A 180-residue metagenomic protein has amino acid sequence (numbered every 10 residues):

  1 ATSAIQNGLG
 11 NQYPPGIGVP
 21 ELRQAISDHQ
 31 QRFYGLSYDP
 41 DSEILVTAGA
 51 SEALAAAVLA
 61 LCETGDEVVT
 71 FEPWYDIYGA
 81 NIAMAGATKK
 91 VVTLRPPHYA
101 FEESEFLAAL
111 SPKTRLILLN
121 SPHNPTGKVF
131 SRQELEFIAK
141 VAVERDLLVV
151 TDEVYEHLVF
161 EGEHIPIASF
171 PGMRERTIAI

Functional and structural regions predicted by a protein language model:
A1-G49, A56, E105: N-terminal small-domain helix-loop-helix segment of the aminotransferase-like
A50-S51, Y75, S121-N124: Short glycine-rich anion-binding loops that position phosphate/pyrophosphate groups of nucleotides and phosphorylated
A60-I82: Conserved PLP-anchoring active-site segment centered on the Schiff-base-forming lysine
E72, V91-R95: Short beta->alpha connector loops at strand-helix junctions that form conserved, small/polar/Pro-enriched
M84-K90: A short helix-loop-beta submotif of the ANL/AMP-binding
L94-E161, I165-A168: Active-site phosphate-binding strand-loop segment of PLP-dependent enzymes
F170-I180: Active-site PLP attachment segment
